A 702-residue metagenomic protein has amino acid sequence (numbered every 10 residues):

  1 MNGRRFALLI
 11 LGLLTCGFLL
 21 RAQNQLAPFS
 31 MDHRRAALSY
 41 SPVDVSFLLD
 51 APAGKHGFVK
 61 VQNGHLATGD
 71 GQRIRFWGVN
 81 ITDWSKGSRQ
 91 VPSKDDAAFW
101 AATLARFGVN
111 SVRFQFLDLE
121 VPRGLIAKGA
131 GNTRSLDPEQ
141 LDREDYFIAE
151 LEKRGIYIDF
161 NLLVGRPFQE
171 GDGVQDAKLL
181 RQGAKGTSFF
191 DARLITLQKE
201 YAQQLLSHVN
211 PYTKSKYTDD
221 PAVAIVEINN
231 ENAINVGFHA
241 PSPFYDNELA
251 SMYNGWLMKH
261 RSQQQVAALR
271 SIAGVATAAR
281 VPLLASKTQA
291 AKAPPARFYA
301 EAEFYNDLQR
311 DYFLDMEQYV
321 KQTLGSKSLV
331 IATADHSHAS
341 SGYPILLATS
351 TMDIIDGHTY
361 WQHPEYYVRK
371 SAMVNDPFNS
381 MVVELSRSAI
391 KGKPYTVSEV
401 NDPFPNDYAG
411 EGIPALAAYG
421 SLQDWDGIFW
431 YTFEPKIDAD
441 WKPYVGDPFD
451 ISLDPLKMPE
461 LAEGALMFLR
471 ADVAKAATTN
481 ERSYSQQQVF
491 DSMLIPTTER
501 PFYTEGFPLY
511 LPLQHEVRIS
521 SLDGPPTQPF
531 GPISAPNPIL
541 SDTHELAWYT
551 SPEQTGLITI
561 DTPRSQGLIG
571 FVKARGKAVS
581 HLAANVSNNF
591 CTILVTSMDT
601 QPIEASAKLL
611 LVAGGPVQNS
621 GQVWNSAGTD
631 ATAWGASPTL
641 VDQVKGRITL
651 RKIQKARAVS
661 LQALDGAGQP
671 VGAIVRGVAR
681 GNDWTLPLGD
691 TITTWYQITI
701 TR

Functional and structural regions predicted by a protein language model:
L9-G17: Bacterial N-terminal signal peptides
F18-A22: Sec/Tat signal peptide C-region and signal peptidase I cleavage site
Q23-H56: N-terminal pre-domain segments of enzymes
P52-Q318, Q322-M352: Active-site mouth of glycoside hydrolases
Y312-L329, S337-W361, R369-Q528, N537: Catalytic-core region of carbohydrate-active enzymes that cleave or remodel glycosidic bonds
A465-Q654, V659-A663: Long, low-hydrophobicity ectodomains and other hydrophilic envelope-associated domains
G646-P687: Proteolytic-maturation and junctional protease-sensitive modules
G681-R702: C-terminal beta-strand-rich structural cap/linker in extracellular carbohydrate-active enzymes
